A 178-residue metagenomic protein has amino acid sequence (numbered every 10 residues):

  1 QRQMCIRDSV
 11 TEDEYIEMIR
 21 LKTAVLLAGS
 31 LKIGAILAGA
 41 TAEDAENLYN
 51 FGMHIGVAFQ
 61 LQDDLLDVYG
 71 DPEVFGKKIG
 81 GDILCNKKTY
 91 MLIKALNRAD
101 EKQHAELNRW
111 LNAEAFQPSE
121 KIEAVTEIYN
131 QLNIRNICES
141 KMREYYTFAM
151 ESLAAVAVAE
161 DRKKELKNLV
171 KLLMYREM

Functional and structural regions predicted by a protein language model:
Q1-M178: All-alpha prenyltransferase/terpene-synthase fold signal
